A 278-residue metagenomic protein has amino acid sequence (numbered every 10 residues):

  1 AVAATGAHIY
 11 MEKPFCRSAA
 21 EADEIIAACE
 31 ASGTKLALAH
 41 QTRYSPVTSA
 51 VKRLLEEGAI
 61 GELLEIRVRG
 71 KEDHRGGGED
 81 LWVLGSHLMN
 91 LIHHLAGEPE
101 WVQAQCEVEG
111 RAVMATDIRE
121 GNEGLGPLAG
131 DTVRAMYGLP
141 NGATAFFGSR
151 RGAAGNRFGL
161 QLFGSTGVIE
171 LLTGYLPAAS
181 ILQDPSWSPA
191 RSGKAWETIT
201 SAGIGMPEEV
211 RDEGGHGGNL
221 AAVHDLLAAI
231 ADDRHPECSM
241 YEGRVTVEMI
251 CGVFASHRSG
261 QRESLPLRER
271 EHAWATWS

Functional and structural regions predicted by a protein language model:
A1-R43, G58: Beta-strand-loop-alpha-helix segment that lines the small-molecule cofactor/substrate pocket of alpha/beta enzymes
A22, T48, L88-M89, N219-H224 (+1 more regions): A general structural signal for well-ordered alpha-helical segments in protein cores
I25, V51, G252-V253: Aromatic/hydrophobic pocket-lining residues that form π-stacking "cages" and hydrophobic walls in ligand
T34, G61, A255-S278: C-terminal capping/lid region of NAD(P)-dependent oxidoreductase domains
Q41, R111, A115-R134, L139 (+3 more regions): C-terminal glycine/acidic-rich active-site capping loop/insertion
P46-I66, G70: Rossmann-like NAD(P)H-binding beta-loop-alpha module
D73-G155, Y241: Rossmann-like dinucleotide-binding domain that binds NAD(P)(H)
